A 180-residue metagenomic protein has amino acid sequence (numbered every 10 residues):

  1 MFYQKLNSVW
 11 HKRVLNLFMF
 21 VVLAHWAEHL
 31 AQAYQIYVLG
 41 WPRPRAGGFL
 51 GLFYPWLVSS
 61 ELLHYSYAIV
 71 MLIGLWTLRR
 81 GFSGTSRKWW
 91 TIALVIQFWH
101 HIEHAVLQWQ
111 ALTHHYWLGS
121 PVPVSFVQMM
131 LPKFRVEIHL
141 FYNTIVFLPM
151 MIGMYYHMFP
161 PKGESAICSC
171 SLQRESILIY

Functional and structural regions predicted by a protein language model:
F2-Y180: Hydrophobic alpha-helical segments at protein termini of multi-pass membrane proteins
